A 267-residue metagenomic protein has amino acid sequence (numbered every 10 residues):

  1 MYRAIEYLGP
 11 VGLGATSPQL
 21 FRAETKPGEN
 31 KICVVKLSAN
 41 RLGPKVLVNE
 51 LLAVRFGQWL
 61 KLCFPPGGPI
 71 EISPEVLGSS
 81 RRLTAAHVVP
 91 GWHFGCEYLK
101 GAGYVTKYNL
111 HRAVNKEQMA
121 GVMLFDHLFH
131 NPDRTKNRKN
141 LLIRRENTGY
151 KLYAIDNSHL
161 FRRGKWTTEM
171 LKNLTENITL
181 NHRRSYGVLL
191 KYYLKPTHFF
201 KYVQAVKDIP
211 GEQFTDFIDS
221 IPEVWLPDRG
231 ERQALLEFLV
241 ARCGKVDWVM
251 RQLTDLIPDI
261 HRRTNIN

Functional and structural regions predicted by a protein language model:
M1-K107, L128-P132, E169: Conserved ATP-binding subdomain of kinase catalytic cores across diverse folds
L42, L77-R81, R145-A154, R262-N267: Short, mixed-charge aromatic SLiMs
V46, V114-Q118, D228: Aromatic-acidic/polar surface patches that form glycan- and anion
V48-L52, M119-A120, E231: A generic structural signal for residues located within well-ordered alpha-helices of large catalytic or ligand-binding
R55-Q58, D126, E237, G244: A broad, structural surface signal
P66-I72, T135-R145, T254-I257: Short alpha-helical "patches" and their helix-cap loops
A102-W166: Conserved kinase catalytic-core segment
K151-N267: C-terminal catalytic region of ATP-dependent kinase domains
